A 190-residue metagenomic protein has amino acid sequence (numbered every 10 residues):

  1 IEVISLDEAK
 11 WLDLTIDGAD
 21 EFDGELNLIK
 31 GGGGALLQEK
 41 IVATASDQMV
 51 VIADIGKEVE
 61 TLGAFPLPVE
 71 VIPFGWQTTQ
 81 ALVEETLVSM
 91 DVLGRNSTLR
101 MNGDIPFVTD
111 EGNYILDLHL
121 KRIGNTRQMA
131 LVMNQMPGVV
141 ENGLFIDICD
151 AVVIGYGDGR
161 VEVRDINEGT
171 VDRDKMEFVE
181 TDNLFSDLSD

Functional and structural regions predicted by a protein language model:
I1-D190: Conserved phosphate- and dinucleotide-binding cores of soluble alpha/beta proteins, encompassing both enzyme active
